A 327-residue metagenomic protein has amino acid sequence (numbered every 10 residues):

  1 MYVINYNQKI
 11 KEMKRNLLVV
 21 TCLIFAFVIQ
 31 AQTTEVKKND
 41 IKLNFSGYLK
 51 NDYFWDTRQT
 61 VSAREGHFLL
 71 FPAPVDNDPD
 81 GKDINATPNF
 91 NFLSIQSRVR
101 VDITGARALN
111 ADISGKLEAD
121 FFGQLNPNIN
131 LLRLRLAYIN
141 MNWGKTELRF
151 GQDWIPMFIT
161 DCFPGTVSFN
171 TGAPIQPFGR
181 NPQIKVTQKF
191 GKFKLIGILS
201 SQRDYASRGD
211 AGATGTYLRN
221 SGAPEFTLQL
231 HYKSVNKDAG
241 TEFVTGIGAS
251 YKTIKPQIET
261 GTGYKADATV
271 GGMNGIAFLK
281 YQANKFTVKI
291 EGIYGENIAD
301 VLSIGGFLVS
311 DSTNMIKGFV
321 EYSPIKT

Functional and structural regions predicted by a protein language model:
M1-Q8, L199, R208-G209, F243: Low-complexity, intrinsically disordered short segments enriched for Gly/Pro and polybasic residues
M1-T33: Bacterial Sec-dependent N-terminal signal peptides
V36-E65, V75-Y205, G222-A223, T227 (+4 more regions): Outer membrane beta-barrel
K37, P88-N91, N126-L131, T171-Q176 (+7 more regions): Replace "Gram-negative outer membrane beta-barrel proteins" with "bacterial and organellar outer membrane beta-barrel
T57-V61, C162-P164, S207-G209, Q257-E259 (+1 more regions): Outer-membrane beta-barrel and related beta-rich outer-membrane complex signature in Gram-negative bacteria
R64-N77, S310-K317: Surface-exposed loop/turn segments flanking beta-strands in extracellular/periplasmic regions
V167-S168, R203-Y217, K255-G263: Active-site-proximal beta-alpha loop/turn segments in soluble metabolic enzymes
L228, G240-T327: Detector for outer-membrane/organellar transmembrane beta-barrel domains, recognizing the amphipathic beta-strand
